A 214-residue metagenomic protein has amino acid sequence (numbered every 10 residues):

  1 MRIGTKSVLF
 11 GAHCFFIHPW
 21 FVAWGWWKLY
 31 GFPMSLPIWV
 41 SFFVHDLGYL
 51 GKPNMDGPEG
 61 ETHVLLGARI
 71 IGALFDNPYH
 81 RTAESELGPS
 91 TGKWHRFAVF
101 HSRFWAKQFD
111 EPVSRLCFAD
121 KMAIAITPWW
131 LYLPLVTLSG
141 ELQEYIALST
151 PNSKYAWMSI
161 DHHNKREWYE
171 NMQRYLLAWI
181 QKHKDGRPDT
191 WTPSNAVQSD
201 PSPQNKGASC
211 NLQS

Functional and structural regions predicted by a protein language model:
M1-R2: Short, glycine-biased loop/turn motifs at secondary-structure junctions and in low-complexity Ser/Thr/Pro-rich termini
T5-L36, V44, G48, P53-M55 (+1 more regions): Divalent metal-dependent phosphate-bond-processing catalytic cores, especially two-metal-ion Mg2+/Mn2+ enzymes that act
K6-H13, P19-W27, P37, T62-Q108: Histidine- and acidic-residue-rich, metal-dependent catalytic cores
D56-E61: Peptidoglycan-targeting cell-wall enzymes and recognition modules
